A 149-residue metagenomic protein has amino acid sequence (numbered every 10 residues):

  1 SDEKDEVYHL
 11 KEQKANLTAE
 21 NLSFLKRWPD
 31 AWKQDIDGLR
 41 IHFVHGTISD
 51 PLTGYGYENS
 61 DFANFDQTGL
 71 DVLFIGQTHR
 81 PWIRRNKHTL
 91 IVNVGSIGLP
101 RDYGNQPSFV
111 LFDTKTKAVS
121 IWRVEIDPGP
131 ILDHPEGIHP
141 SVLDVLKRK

Functional and structural regions predicted by a protein language model:
S1-Q34, L39-F43, Y55-G69: Active-site neighborhood of divalent metal-dependent phosphoester bond hydrolases
K4-E6, G69-P81, A118-G129: Short secondary-structure transition/capping segments
P29-K33, R80-P81, P107-F109: Short, acidic/polar N-cap/turn motifs at the starts of alpha helices
V44, V72-Q77, I91-G95: Active-site neighborhood of phospho(di)ester-bond hydrolases with catalytic His/Asp-centered motifs
S49-P51, F74-R85, L99-G104: Active-site environment of divalent metal-dependent phosphoester hydrolases
T53-G54, L132: A short local structural element in Rossmann-fold oxidoreductases
F62, D71-V72, I83, L111: Generic alpha-helical hydrophobic packing signal
R85-K149: Acidic, His/Gly-rich catalytic cores of divalent-metal-dependent hydrolytic chemistry
